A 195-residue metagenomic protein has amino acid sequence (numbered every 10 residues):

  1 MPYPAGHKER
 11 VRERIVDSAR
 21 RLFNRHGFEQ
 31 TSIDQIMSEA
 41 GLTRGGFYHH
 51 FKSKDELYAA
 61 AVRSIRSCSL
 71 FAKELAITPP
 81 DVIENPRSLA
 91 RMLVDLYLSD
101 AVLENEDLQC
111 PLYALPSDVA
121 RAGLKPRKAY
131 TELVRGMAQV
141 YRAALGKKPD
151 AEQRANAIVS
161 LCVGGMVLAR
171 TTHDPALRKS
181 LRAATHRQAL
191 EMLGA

Functional and structural regions predicted by a protein language model:
M1-R10: N-terminal intrinsically disordered/low-complexity leader segments
R14, S18-E56, A60: Helix-turn-helix
V16, R91, V134-R142, H186 (+1 more regions): An amphipathic alpha-helix signature
D17, R87-V102, S117, N156 (+2 more regions): Amphipathic alpha-helical segments that line or abut small-molecule/effector binding pockets and mediate allosteric
A60, E74-Q109, I158: Hydrophobic alpha-helical connector segments
R63-S69: Short, basic, alpha-helical segments at the C-terminal edge of helix-turn-helix-like DNA-binding modules
R87-M92, L103-T131: Amphipathic alpha-helical segments used for helix-helix packing
G123-E132, A144-A195: Hydrophobic/aromatic-rich alpha-helical bundle segments in the mid-to-C-terminal region
